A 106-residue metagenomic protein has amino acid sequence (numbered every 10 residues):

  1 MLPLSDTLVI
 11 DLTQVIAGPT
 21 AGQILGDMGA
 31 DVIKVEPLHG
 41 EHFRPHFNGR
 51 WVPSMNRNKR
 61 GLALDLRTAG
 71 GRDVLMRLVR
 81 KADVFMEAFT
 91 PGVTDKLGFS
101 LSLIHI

Functional and structural regions predicted by a protein language model:
M1-I104: N-terminal helix-loop segment corresponding to the beta1-alpha1 unit of nucleotide/adenylate-binding folds
